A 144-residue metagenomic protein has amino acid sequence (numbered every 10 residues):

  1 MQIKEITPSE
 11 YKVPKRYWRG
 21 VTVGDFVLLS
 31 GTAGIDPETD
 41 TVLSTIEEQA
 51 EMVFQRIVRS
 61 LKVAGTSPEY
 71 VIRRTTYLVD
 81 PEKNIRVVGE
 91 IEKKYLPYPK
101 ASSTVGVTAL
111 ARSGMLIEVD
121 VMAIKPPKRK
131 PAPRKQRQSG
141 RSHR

Functional and structural regions predicted by a protein language model:
M1-Q55, R59-I72, L78-R144: N-terminal presequence-like segments and the immediate start of the first folded domain
